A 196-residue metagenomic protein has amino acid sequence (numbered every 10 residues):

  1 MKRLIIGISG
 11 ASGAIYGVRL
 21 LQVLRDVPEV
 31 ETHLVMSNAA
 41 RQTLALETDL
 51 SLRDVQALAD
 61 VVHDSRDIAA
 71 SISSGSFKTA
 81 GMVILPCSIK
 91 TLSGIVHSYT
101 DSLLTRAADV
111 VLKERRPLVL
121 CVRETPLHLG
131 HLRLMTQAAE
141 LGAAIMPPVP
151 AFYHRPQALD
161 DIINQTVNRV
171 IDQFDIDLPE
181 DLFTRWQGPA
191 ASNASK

Functional and structural regions predicted by a protein language model:
M1-V119, R123-K196: A cross-family phosphate/adenosyl-ligand binding-site feature
